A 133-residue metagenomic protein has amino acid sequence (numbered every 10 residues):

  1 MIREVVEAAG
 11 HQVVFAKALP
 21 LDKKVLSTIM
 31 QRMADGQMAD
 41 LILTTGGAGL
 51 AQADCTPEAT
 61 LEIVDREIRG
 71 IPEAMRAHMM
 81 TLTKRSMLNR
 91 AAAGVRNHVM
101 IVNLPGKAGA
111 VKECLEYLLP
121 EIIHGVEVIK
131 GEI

Functional and structural regions predicted by a protein language model:
M1-I133: Non-catalytic beta/alpha edge segments that cap or flank active sites
